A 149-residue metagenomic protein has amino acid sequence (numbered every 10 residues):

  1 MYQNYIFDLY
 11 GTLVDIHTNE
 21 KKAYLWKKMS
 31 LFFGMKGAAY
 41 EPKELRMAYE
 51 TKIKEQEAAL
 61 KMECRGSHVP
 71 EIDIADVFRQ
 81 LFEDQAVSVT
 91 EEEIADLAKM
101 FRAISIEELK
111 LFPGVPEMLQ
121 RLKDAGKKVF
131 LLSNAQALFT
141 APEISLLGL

Functional and structural regions predicted by a protein language model:
M1-A48: Active-site neighborhood of HAD-like aspartate-dependent phosphohydrolases
L13, G126, G148: Conserved functional loop/turn residues at catalytic and ligand-binding sites
S30, P42-K99: A metal-dependent, Asp-based hydrolase signature
M35-A39, A86-S88, L147-L149: Short helix-capping segments at alpha-helix termini
S67-D76, E83-D84, V89-E91, K99-L131 (+1 more regions): Short, acidic loop-to-helix structural element flanking the phosphoryl-transfer center in phosphate-processing enzymes
N134: Cofactor-binding loop segments of dinucleotide-utilizing enzymes, especially the Rossmann-like FAD- and NAD(P)+-binding
A137: A conserved acidic beta->alpha catalytic loop
T140-L146: Distinct, well-ordered alpha-helical segments
